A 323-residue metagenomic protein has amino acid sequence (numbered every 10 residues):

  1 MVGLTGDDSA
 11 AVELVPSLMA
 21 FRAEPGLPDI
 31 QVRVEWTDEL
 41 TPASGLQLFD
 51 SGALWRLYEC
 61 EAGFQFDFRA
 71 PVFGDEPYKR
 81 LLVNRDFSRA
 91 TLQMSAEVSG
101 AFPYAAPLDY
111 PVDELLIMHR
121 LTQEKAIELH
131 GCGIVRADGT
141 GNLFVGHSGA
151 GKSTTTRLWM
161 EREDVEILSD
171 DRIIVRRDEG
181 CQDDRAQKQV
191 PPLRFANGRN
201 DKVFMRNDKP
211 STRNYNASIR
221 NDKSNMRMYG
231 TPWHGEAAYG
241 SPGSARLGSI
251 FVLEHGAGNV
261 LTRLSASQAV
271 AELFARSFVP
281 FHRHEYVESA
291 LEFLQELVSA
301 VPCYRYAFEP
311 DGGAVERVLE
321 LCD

Functional and structural regions predicted by a protein language model:
M1-S148, L158-E166, I173-R177, N225-D323: A noncatalytic interaction/capping subdomain that flanks phosphate/NTP-handling catalytic cores
A150-K152: Conserved glycine(s) of the Walker
T155: Hydrophobic positions on the alpha1 helix immediately C-terminal to the Walker A/P-loop
R177-R227: Intrinsic disorder/low-complexity segments
